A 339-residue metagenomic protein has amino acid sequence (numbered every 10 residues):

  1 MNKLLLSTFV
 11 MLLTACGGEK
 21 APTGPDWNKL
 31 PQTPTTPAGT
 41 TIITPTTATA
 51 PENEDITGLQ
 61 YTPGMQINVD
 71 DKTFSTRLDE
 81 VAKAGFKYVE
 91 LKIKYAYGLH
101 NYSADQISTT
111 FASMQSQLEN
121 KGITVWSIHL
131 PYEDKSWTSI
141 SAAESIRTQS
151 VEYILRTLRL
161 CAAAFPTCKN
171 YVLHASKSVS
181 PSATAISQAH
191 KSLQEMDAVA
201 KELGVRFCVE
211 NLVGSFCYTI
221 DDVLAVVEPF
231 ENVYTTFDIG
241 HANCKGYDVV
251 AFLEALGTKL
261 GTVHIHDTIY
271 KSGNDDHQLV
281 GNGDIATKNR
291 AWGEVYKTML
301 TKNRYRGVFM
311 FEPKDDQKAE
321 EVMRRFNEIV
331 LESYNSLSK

Functional and structural regions predicted by a protein language model:
L4-L13: Sec-dependent N-terminal signal peptides
G17, P31, P37-A38, T44-R156 (+3 more regions): N-terminal pre-domain/capping segments
G17-G24: Bacterial lipoprotein signal-peptidase II cleavage site
A50-T57, S75, D79-A84, L155 (+2 more regions): Histidine-acidic metal/acid-base catalytic patches
T57-I67, V89-L91, V125-L130, K169-L173 (+4 more regions): Hydrophobic faces of well-ordered beta-strands that scaffold small-molecule active sites in alpha/beta enzyme cores
G64-D70, K92-K94, L130-E133, S176-S178 (+4 more regions): Active-site beta-loop-alpha junctions enriched in small/polar residues
A84, K92, A164-P166, T258: Structural motif
Q117-N120, D134-Y234: Active-site acidic/histidine proton-transfer and metal-coordination neighborhood in alpha/beta enzyme cores
